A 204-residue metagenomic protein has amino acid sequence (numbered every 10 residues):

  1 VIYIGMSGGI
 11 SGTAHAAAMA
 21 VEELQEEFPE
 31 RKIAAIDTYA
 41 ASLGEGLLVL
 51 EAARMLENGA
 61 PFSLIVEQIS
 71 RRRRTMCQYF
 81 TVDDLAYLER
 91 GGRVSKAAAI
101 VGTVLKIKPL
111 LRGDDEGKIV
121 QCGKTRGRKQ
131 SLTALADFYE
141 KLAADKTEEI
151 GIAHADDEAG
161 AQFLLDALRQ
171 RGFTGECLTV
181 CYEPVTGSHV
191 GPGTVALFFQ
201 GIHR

Functional and structural regions predicted by a protein language model:
Y3: Glycine/small-residue-rich loop that forms an oxyanion/phosphate-binding "nest" at active or ligand-binding sites
I10-T13, A17-E23, F28-A34, A40-R204: Mixed-charge interfacial surface used for oligomerization/domain docking and macromolecular partner engagement
